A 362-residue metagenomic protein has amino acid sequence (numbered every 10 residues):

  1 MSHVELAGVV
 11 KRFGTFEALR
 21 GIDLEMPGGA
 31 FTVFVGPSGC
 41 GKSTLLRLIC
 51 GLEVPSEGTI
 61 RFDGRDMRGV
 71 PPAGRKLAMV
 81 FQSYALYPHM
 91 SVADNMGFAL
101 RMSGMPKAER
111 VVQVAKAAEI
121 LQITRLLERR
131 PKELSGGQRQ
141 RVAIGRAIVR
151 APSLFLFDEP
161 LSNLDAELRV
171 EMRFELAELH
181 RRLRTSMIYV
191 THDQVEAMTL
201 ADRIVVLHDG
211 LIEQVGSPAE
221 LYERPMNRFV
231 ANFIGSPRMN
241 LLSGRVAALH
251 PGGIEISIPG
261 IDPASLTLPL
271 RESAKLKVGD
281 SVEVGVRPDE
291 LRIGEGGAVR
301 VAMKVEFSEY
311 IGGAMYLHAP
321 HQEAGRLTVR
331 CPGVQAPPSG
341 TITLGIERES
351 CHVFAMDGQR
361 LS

Functional and structural regions predicted by a protein language model:
E5, E25, R61, T343-G345: ABC ATPase nucleotide-binding domain
V35-P37: The feature captures the beta-strand-to-loop junction immediately N-terminal to the Walker
C50: Helix-to-loop junction immediately C-terminal to a conserved catalytic motif
S56-T59, E109, D209, S243: Conserved coupling/switch loops of ABC nucleotide-binding domains, chiefly the family-specific signature
G58-D66: Conserved ABC transporter NBD signature motif
P72-F229: ABC ATPase nucleotide-binding domains
P237, A248-S362: Non-catalytic connector elements of ABC transporters
